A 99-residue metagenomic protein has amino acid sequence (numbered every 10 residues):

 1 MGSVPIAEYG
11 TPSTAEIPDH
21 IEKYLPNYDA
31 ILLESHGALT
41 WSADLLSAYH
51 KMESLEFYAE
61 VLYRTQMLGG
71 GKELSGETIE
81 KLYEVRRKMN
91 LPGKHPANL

Functional and structural regions predicted by a protein language model:
M1-L99: Glycine-rich flexible loops
